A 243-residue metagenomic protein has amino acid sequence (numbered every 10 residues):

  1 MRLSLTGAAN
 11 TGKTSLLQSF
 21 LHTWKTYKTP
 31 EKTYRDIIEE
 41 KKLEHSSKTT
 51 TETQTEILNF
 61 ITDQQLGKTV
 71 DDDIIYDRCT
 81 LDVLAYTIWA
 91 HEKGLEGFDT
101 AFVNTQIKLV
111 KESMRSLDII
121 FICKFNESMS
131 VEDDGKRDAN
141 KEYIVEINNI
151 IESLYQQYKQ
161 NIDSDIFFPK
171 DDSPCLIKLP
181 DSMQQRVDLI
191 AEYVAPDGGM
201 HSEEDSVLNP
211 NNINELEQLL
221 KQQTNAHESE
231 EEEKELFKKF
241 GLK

Functional and structural regions predicted by a protein language model:
M1-R2: Pre-Walker A (Motif I) flank of P-loop NTPase domains
L5: Hydrophobic anchor at the beta1->P-loop junction of P-loop NTPases
A8: P-loop (Walker A) phosphate-binding loop of NTP-binding proteins
K13: Conserved lysine of the Walker
Q18-Q64: Conserved substrate/cofactor phosphate-moiety recognition/catalytic segment in nucleotide-dependent phosphotransferases
L58-I74, F102-L117: Short amphipathic alpha-helices and their capping/turn segments at secondary-structure boundaries
C79-S153: ATP-dependent NMP and nucleoside kinases share a basic, alpha-helical "lid"
K136-K243: NTP-dependent small-molecule kinase module
